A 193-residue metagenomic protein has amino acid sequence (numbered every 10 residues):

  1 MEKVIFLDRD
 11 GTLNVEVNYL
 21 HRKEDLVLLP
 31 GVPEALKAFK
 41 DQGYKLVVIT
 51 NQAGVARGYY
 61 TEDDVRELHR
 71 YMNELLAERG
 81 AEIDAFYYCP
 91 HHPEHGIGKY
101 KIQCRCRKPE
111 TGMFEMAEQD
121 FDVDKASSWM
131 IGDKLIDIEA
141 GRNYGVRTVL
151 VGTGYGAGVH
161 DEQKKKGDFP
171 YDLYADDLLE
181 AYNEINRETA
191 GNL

Functional and structural regions predicted by a protein language model:
M1-V47: Active-site neighborhood of HAD-like aspartate-dependent phosphohydrolases
K3, D63, R70-D84, P93-M130 (+1 more regions): Asp-based, Mg2+/Mn2+-dependent phosphohydrolase catalytic module
I5-D10, Y88-C89, V151: Non-cysteine beta-strand/loop elements that form the S-adenosyl-L-methionine
D8-D10, N14, N51, D133 (+1 more regions): Acidic active-site catalytic centers that drive phospho-/nucleotidyl reactions and related ester hydrolyses
T12, V32, V55, Y59 (+2 more regions): Gly/Ser/Thr-rich helix-start
E16, G58, E184: Residues that scaffold the ATP/ADP-binding catalytic core of kinase and kinase-like folds
E24-D25, G58-D63, K101: Short, solvent-exposed loop/turn segments at secondary-structure boundaries
L36-M72, A81-H95, G141: Substrate-recognition element of Asp-dependent hydrolases with the DxDx(T/V) motif
